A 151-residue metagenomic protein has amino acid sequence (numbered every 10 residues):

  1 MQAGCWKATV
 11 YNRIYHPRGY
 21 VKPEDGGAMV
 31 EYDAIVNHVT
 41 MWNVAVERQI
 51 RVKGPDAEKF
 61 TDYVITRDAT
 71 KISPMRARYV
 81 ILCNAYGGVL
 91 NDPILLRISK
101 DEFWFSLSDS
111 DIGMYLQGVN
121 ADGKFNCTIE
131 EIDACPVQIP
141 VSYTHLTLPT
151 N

Functional and structural regions predicted by a protein language model:
M1-L146: Glycine/proline-enriched, intrinsically flexible loops and inter-domain linkers
T147-N151: A short, hydrophobic C-terminal helix/tail in secreted or cell-surface proteins
